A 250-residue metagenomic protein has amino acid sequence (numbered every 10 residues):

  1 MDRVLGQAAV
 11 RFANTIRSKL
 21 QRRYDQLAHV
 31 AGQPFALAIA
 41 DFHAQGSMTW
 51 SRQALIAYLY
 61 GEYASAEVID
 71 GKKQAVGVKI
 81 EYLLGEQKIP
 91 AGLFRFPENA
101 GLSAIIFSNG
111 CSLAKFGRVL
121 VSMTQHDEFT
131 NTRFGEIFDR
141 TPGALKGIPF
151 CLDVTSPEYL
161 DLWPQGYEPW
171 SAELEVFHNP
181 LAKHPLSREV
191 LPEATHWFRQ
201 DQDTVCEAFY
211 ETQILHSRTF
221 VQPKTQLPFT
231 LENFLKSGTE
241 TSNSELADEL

Functional and structural regions predicted by a protein language model:
M1-G135, R140-K146, F150-Q165, S171 (+4 more regions): Metal-dependent nuclease catalytic core centered on acidic motifs
P157, L191-P192: Generic detection of intrinsically disordered/low-complexity segments and helix-coil linkers/edges
S171, P180-L186, E193-T195: Long, low-complexity intrinsically disordered regions enriched in acidic residues
